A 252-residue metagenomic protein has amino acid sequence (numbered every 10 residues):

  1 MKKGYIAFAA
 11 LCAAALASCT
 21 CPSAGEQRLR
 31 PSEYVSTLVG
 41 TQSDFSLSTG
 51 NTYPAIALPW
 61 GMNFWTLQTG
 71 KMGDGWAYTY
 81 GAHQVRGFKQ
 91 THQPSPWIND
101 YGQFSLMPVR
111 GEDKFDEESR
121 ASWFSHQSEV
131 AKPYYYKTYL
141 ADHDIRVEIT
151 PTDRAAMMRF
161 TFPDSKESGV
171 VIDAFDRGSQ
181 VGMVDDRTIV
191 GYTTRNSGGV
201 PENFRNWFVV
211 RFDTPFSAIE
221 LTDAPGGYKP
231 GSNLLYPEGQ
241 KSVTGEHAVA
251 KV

Functional and structural regions predicted by a protein language model:
M1-G4: Positively charged n-region of N-terminal signal peptides that target proteins for export
I6, C19, D100-Y101: Short linear motifs in intrinsically disordered/low-complexity regions
I6-A7, Q93: Short amphipathic alpha-helical "recognition" segments used for binding
A7-A17: Bacterial N-terminal signal peptides
L16-R28: Bacterial Sec-dependent signal peptides at the C-terminal "C-region" and cleavage site
G25-V252: Accessory carbohydrate-recognition regions in carbohydrate-active enzymes
